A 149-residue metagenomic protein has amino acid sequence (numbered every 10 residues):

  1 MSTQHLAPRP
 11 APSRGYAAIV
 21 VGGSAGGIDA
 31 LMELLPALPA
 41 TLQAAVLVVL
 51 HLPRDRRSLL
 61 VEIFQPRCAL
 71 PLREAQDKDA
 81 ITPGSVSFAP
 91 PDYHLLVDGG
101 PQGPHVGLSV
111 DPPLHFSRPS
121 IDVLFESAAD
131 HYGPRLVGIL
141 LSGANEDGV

Functional and structural regions predicted by a protein language model:
M1-V149: Conserved acid/base catalytic micro-environments in cytosolic active-site loops
